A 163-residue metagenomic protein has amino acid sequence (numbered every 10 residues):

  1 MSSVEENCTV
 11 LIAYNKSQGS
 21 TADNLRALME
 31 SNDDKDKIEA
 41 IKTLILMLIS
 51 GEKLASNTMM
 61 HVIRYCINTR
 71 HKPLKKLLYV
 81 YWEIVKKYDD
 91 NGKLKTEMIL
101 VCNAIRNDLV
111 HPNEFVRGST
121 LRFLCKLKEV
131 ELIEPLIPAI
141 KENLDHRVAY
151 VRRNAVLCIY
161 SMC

Functional and structural regions predicted by a protein language model:
S2, F115-V116, L127, I137 (+1 more regions): Eukaryote-specific intrinsically disordered, low-complexity regulatory regions enriched for Ser/Thr/Pro/Gln
S3-A104, L124-K128: Alpha-helical solenoid scaffolds in large eukaryotic transport, assembly, and signaling factors
N32-D33, R70-H71, P112-N113, R147-A149: Short inter-helical turns and helix N-cap capping residues of alpha-solenoid HEAT/ARM repeat scaffolds
A55, L94, M98, R117 (+2 more regions): Alpha-helix N-cap/helix-start motif
Y88, N107, R122-L127, E142 (+2 more regions): Alpha-helical repeat-solenoid motif detector
I105-D108, P112-L124, E131-P135: Well-ordered mid-protein domain cores that form the structural environment of catalytic cofactors
P135-L136, E142-C163: Solenoidal tandem-repeat scaffolds enriched in leucines and small polar residues
